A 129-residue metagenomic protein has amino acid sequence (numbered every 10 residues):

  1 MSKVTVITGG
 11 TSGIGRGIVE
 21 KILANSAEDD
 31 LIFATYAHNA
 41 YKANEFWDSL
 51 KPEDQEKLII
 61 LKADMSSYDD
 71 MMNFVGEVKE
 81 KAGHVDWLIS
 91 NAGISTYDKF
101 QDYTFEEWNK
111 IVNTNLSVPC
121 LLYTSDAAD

Functional and structural regions predicted by a protein language model:
T11-S12: Conserved glycine-rich cofactor-binding loop
A27-N44: Conserved glycine-rich Rossmann-like NAD(P)H-binding loop of the short-chain dehydrogenase/reductase
A40-Y41, K62-N73, F105: The beta1-alpha1 cofactor-binding region of Rossmann-like NAD(H)/NADP(H)-dependent oxidoreductases
K51-S67: Rossmann-fold cofactor-recognition segment
N91-T96: Conserved NAD(P)H cofactor-binding loop of Rossmann-fold oxidoreductase domains
K99-F100, E107-V112: Substrate-binding pocket helix/loop in short-chain dehydrogenase/reductase
Y123-D129: Conserved small/polar residues in nucleotide/adenosyl-binding loops
